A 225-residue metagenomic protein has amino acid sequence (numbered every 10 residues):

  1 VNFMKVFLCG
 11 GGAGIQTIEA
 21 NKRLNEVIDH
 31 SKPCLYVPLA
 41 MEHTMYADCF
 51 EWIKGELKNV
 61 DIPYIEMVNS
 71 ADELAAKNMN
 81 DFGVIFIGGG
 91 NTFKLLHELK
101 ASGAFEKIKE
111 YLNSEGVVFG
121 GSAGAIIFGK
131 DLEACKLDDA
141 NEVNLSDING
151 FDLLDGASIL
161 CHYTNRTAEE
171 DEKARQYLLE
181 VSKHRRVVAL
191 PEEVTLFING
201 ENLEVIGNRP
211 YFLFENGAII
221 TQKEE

Functional and structural regions predicted by a protein language model:
F3-H30, M41-E51, G55, A134-E225: C-terminal and late-domain segments of enzyme folds
L8, E66-V68, F86-I87, V118-G121 (+1 more regions): General beta-strand structural signal in soluble alpha/beta enzymes
R23, K77-N78, K107: A short acidic, amphipathic alpha-helical/loop segment
Y36, M41-K100: Portal/gating segments that form or line small-molecule/metal binding sites
F86-G89, L112-D131: Catalytic nucleophile loop
T92-F93, A125-F128, T195-F197: Short, active-site-adjacent cap segments at secondary-structure transitions
S102-E115: Catalytic-core regions built around general acid/base machinery
